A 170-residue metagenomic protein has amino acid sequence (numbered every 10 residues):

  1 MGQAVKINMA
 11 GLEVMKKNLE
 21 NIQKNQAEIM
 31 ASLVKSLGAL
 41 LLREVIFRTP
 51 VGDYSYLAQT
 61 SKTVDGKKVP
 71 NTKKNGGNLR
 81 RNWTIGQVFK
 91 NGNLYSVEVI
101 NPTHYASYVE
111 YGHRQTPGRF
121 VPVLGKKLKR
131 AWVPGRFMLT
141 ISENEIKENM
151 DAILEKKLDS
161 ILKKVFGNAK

Functional and structural regions predicted by a protein language model:
M1-A4, T140-K170: Protruding loop/beta-arch "assembly-hinge" segments enriched in small, turn-prone residues
Q3, K17-K129, S160, V165-K170: Short, low-complexity, charged/polar segments at coil/turn and helix-coil boundaries
G11-M15: Small-xxx-small helix-packing motif
K127-I146: Short helix/strand-capping connector loops at secondary-structure junctions
